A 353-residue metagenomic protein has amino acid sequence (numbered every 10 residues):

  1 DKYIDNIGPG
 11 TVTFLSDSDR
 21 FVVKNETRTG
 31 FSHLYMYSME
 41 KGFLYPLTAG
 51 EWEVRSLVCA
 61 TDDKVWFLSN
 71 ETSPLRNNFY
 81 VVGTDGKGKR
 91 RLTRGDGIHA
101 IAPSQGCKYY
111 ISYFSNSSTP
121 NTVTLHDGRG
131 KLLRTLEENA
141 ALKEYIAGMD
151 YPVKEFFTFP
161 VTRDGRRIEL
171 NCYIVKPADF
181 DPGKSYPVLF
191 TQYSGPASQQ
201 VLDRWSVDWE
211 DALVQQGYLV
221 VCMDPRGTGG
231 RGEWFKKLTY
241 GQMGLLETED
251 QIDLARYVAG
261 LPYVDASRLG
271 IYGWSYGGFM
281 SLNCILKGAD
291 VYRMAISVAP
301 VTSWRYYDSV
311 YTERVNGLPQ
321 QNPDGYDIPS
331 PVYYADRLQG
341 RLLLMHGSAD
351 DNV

Functional and structural regions predicted by a protein language model:
D1-T11, N25-E26, Y37-T61, N70-T72 (+3 more regions): Multi-bladed beta-propeller domains
Y3-D5, R28-T29, T72-P74, S117 (+2 more regions): Short glycine/serine/proline-enriched coil/turn segments at secondary-structure junctions
V12-R20, V58-D63, I101-Y109, S117: Blade-terminus and WD-like Trp-Asp/Gly-His loop motifs, strongest in beta-propeller folds
F21, L44, V65, K89 (+1 more regions): Hydrophobic residues embedded in beta-strands of well-ordered beta-sheets
G30-Y35, P74-Y80, S118-L125: Structural motif
A100-V353: Serine-hydrolase catalytic core recognition
